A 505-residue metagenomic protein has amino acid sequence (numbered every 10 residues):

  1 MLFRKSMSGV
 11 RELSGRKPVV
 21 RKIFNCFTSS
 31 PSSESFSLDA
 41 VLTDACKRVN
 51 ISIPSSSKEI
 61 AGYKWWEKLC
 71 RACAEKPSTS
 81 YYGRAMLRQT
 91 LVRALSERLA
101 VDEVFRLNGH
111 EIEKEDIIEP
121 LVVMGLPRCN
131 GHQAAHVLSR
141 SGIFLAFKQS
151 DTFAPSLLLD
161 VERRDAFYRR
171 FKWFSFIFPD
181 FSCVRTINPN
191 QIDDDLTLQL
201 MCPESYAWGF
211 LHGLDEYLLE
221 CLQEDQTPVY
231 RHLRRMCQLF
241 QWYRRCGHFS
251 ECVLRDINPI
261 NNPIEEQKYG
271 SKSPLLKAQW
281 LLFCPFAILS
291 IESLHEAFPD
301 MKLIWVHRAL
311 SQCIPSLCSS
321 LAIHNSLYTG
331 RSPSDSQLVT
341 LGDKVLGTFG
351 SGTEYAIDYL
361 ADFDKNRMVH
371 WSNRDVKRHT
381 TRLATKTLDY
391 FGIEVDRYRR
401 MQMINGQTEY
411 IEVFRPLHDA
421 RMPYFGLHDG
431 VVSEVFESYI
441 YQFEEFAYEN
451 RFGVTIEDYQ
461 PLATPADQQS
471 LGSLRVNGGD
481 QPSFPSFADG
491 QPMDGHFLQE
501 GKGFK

Functional and structural regions predicted by a protein language model:
M1-E103, L218-L219, E224-Y230, C237 (+3 more regions): PAPS-dependent sulfotransferases, especially Golgi type II membrane carbohydrate sulfotransferases
V104-E113: Pre-Walker A adenine-sensing motif
I118-P120: Pre-Walker A (Motif I) flank of P-loop NTPase domains
V123-S139: Glycine-rich phosphate-binding P-loop
S141-S150: Post-Walker A helix-loop "phosphate-sensing" segment adjacent to the P-loop in P-loop NTPases
D151-W280: PAPS-dependent sulfation machinery
S250-V253, W280-F283, W305-H307, H370-N373: Short beta-strand segments
F283-C284, S293-S319: Conserved phosphate-donor/acceptor-positioning beta-strand/loop module used by diverse small-molecule
